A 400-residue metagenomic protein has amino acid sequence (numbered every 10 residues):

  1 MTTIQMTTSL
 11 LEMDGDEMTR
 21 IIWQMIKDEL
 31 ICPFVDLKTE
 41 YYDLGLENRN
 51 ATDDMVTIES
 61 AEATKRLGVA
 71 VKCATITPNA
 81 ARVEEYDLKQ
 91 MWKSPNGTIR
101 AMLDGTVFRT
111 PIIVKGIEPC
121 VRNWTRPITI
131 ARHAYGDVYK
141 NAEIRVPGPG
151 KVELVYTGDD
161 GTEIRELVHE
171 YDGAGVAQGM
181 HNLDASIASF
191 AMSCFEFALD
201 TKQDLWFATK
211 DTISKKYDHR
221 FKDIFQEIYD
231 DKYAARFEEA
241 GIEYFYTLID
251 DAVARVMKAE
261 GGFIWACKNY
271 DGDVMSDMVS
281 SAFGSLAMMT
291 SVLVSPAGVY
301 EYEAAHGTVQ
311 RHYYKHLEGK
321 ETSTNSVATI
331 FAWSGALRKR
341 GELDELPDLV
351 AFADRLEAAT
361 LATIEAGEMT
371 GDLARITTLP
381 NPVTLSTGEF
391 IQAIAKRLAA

Functional and structural regions predicted by a protein language model:
T2-T8, M18, I22-W23, D28-T52 (+1 more regions): N-terminal alpha-helical transmembrane segments of multi-pass membrane transport and channel/translocase proteins
M6-M25, L154-T247: Glycine-rich phosphate/diphosphate-binding loop of Rossmann-like nucleotide-binding domains
V35-Y41, T201-T209, Y233-Y246, G341-A353 (+1 more regions): Flexible, glycine/charged-enriched surface loops at secondary-structure junctions
E47-D159, E163, Y270-V274: N-terminal glycine-rich phosphate/adenylate-binding segment common to multiple enzyme folds
R49-E62, Y229, Y233-G262: A structured beta-alpha segment of the ubiquitous adenosine-cofactor-binding alpha/beta core
A134-Y135, K140-A191, A198, L343-L346 (+2 more regions): Glycine-rich phosphate/pyrophosphate-binding loop and the adjoining helix
V256-R355, A359-A366: Glycine-rich phosphate/nucleotide-binding loop
